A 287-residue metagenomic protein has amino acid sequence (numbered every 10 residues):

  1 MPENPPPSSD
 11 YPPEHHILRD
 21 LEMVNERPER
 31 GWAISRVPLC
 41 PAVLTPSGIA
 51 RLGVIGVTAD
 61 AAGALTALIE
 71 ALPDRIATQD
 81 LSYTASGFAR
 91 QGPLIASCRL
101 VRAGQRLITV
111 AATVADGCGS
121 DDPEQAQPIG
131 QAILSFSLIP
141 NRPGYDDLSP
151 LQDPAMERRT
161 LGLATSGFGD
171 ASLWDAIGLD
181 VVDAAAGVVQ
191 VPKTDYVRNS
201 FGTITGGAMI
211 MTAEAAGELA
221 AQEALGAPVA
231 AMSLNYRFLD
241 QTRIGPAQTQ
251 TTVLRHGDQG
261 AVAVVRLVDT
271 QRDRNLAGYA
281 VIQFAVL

Functional and structural regions predicted by a protein language model:
M1-R36, I139-D195: Non-catalytic linker/capping segments at the edges of enzyme domains
P13, R36-G63, V191-A216: Hot-dog-fold acyl-thioester-processing enzymes
I17, E29-G31, R75-A77, G92 (+6 more regions): Residue-level preference for beta-strand/loop junctions
D20, T78-D80, I95, T109 (+3 more regions): Short coil/loop residues immediately preceding or within conserved phosphate-binding loops of NTP-utilizing enzyme
S47-A50, A64-I95, L100, G217-Q248 (+1 more regions): Hydrophobic beta-strand-centered segment that forms part of the acyl-chain substrate-binding groove
L72, G87-S97, V101-L161, F238-G245 (+1 more regions): HotDog/MaoC-like acyl-thioester-processing domains
I76-T78, I129, I204, V229-A231 (+1 more regions): A broad, structural micro-motif
I177-K193, R198-A227, N235-Y236: Acidic/His-leaning functional-site neighborhoods
